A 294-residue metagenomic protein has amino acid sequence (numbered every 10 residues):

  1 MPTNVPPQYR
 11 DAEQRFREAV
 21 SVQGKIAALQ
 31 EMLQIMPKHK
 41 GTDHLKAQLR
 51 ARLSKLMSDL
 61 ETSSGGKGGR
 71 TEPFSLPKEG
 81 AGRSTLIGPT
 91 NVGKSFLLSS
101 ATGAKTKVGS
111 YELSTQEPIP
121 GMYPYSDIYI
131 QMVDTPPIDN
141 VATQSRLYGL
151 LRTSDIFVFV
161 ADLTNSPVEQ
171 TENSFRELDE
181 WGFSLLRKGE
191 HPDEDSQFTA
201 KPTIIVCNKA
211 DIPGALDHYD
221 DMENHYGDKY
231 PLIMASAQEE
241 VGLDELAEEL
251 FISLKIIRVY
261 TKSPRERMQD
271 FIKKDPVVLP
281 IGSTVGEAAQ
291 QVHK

Functional and structural regions predicted by a protein language model:
P2-V168: Conserved G1/Walker A P-loop phosphate-binding module
V20-Q23, A27-H44, Q48-G82, I87 (+2 more regions): C-terminal-of-GTPase-core extension/linker across diverse P-loop GTPases
S100-A101, S145-Y148, E172-F175, H218-M222 (+1 more regions): Short, glycine/charged-enriched secondary-structure capping and boundary segments
P137-N140, R152-D193, A210-L216, E240: Conserved Switch II/interswitch segment of TRAFAC-class P-loop GTPases
